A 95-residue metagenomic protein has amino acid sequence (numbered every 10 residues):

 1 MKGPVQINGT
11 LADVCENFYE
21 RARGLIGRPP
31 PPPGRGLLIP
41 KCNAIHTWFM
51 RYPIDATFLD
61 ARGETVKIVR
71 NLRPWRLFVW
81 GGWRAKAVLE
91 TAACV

Functional and structural regions predicted by a protein language model:
M1-V95: Compact, glycine-rich, soluble single-domain proteins
